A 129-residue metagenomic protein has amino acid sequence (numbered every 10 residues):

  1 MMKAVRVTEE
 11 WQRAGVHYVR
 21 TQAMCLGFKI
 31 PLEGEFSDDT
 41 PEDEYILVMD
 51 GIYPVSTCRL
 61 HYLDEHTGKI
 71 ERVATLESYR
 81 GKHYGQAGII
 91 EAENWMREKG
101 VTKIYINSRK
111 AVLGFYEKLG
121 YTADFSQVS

Functional and structural regions predicted by a protein language model:
M1-V16: A short beta-loop-alpha structural element at the N-terminal edge of CoA-dependent acyl/N-acetyltransferase catalytic
T21-G51, R59: Active-site rim helix/loop that mediates acceptor-substrate recognition in acyltransferases
A23, W95, F115: Short alpha-helical functional segments enriched in proximate histidine and acidic residues
L47, Y53-H61, H66-A74: Conserved beta-strand in the GNAT
Y79-E91: Conserved acetyl-CoA pyrophosphate-binding loop and the N-cap/start of the following alpha-helix in GNAT-like
G88, V112-F115: Conserved short alpha-helix immediately C-terminal to the canonical SAM/SAH-binding motif I of Rossmann-like
I89, M96-R109: Conserved GNAT acetyl-CoA-binding A-motif
N107, E117, T122-S129: Conserved catalytic-core motifs of GNAT/GCN5-like acyltransferases
